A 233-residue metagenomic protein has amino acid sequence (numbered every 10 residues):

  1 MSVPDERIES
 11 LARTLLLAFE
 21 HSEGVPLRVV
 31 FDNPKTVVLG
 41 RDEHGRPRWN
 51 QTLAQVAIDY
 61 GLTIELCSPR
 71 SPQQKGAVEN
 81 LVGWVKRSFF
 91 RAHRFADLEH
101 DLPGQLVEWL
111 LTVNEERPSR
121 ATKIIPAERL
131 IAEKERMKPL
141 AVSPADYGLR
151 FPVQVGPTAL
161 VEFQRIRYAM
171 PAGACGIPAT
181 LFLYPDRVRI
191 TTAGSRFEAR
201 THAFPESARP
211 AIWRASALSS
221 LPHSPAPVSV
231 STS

Functional and structural regions predicted by a protein language model:
M1-R28, A203-A208: Active-site beta-loop-alpha junctions of metal-dependent nucleic acid enzymes, especially the RNase H-like/DDE
S2-V3, G40-G45: Short, solvent-exposed loop/turn segments at secondary-structure boundaries
F31-D32, E43-H44, L62-K86, L102 (+1 more regions): RNase H-like two-metal-ion nuclease catalytic core shared by retroviral integrases and related mobile-element nucleases
N33-L39: A short, flexible beta-alpha/helix-coil linker loop
G45-I64: Two-metal-ion acidic nuclease core segments, chiefly of the RNase H-like superfamily
V82-P185: Active-site-proximal acidic segments at structured loop/helix or strand boundaries that coordinate catalytic metals
V188-S233: Protein C-terminal end segments and domain termini
